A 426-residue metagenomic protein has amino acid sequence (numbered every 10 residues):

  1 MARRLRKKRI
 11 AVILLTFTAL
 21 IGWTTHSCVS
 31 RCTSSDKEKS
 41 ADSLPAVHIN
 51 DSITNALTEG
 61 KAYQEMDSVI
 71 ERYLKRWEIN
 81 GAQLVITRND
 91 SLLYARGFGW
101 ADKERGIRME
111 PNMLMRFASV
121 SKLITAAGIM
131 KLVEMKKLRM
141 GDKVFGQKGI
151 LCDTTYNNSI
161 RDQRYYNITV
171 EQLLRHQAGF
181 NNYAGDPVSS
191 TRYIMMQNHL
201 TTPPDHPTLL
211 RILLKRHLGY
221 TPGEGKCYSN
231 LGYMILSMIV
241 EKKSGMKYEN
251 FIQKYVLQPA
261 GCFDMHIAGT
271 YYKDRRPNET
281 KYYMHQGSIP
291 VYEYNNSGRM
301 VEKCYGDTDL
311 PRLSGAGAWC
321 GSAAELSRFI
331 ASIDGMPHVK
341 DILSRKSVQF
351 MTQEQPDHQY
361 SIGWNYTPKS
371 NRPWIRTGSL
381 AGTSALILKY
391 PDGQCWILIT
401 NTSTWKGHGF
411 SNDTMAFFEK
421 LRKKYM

Functional and structural regions predicted by a protein language model:
A2, G22-R96, Q253-K254, N295-M426: Catalytic loop of the DD-peptidase/beta-lactamase superfamily, centered on the K-T-G motif and neighboring
A2-L15: N-terminal Sec-pathway targeting helices
L14-G22: Hydrophobic membrane-insertion alpha-helices, especially the h-region of bacterial N-terminal signal peptides
T58, A62, M66, M113 (+4 more regions): Residue-level signature of the cytosolic catalytic core of signaling kinases
A62, M66, F117, S121 (+7 more regions): Hydrophobic (often cysteine-bearing) scaffold residues that line and stabilize catalytic clefts of nucleotide/cofactor
R76-Q83, R105-Q172, Y220-L231, S314 (+1 more regions): Short active-site loop at a secondary-structure junction that contains or immediately precedes the catalytic residue(s)
A95, I107, N181-A184: Short, solvent-exposed loop/turn elements at domain surfaces
N158-P373: Short, surface-exposed loop or secondary-structure junction motifs that flank catalytic or metal-binding residues
